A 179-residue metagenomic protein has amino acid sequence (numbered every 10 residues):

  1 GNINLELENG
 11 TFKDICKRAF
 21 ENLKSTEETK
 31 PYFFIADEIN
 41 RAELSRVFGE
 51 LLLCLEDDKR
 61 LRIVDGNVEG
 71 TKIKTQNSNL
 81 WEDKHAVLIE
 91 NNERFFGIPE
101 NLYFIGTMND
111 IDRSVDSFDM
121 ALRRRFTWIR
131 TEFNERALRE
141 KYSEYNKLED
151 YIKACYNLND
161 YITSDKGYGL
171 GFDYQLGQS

Functional and structural regions predicted by a protein language model:
G1-S179: C-terminal regulatory/interaction module of P-loop NTP-utilizing enzymes
